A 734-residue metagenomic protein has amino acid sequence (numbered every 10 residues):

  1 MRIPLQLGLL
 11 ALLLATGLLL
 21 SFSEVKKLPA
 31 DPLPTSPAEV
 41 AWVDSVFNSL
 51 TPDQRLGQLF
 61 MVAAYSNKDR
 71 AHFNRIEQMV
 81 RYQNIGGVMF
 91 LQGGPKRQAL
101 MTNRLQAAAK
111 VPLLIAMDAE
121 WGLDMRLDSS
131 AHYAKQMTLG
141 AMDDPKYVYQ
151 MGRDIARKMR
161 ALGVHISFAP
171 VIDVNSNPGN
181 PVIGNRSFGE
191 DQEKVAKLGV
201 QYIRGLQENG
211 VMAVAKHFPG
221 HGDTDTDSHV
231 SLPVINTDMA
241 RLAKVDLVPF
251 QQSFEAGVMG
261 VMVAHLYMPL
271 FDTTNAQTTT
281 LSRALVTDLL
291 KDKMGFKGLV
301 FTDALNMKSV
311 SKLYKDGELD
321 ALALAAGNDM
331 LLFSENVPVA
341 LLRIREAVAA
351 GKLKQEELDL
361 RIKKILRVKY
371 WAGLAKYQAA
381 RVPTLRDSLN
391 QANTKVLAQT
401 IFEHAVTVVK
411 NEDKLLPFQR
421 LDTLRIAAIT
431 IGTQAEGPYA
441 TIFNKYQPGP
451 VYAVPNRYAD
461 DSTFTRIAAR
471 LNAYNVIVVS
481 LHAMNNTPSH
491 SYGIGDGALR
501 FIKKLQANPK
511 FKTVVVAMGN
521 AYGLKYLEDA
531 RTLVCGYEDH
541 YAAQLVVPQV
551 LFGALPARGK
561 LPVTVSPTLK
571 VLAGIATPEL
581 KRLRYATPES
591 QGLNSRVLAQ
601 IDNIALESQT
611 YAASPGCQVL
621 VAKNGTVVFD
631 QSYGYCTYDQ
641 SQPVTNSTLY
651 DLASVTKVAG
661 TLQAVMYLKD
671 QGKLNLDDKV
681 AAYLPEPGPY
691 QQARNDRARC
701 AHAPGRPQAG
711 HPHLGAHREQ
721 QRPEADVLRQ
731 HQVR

Functional and structural regions predicted by a protein language model:
M1-P32: Bacterial Sec-dependent N-terminal signal peptides
F22-V62, S66-M79, D292, D316-S590 (+1 more regions): Preference for extracellular/luminal or secreted protein segments
T51, V88, Q98-L113, L123-M125 (+2 more regions): Second-shell residues forming the walls of enzyme active-site clefts
Q58-A63, G86-L91, L113-M117, L123 (+14 more regions): Structural recognition of the beta-strand scaffold that forms the well-ordered cores of secreted hydrolase catalytic
E77-P95, P178-G179, F254-Q277, A304 (+1 more regions): Short acidic, glycine-rich surface-loop motifs adjacent to enzyme active sites
P95-P112, P145-A161, L358, K363 (+1 more regions): Active-site-adjacent structural elements in enzyme catalytic domains
S590-L652, K673-N675, R734: Short, conserved catalytic-motif segment at the N-terminal edge
T637-R734: Active-site-proximal loop and beta-strand segments within enzyme catalytic domains
